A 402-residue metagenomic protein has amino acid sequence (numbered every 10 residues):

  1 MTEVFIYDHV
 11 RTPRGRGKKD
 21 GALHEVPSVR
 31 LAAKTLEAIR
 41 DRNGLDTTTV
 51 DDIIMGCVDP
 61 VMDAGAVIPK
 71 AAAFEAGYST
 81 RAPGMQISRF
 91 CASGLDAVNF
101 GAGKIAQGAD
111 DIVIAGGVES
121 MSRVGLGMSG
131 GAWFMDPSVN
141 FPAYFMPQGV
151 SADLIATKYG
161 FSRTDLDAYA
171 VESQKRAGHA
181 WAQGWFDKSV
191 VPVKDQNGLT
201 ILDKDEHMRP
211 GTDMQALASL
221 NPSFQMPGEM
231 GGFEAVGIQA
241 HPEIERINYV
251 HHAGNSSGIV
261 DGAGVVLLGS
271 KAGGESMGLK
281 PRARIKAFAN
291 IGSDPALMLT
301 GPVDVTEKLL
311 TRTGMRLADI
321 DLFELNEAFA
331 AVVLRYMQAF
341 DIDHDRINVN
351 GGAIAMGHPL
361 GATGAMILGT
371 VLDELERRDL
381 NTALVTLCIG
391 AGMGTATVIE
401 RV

Functional and structural regions predicted by a protein language model:
H9-T12, R16-K19, A102-Y159, M226-E229 (+1 more regions): Glycine-rich loop/linker segments at domain edges
V10-P13, H24-K34, R42-G44, A168-K271 (+2 more regions): N-terminal extracellular/periplasmic Venus flytrap/periplasmic-binding protein-like
A22-V113, G117-F134, S138, V190-K204 (+2 more regions): Conserved beta-ketoacyl condensing-enzyme motif
P27, C57-D111, G131, A143-V150 (+4 more regions): Conserved catalytic cysteine-centered active-site region of acyl-thioester-dependent Claisen-condensing enzymes
S28-G44, I68-A72, A97, G149-I155 (+4 more regions): Short, well-ordered amphipathic alpha-helical segments that serve as non-catalytic structural scaffolds within diverse
I87-V118, A156-F186, V265-A272, P359-L380 (+1 more regions): Active-site-proximal alpha-helical scaffold in enzymes
K271-D319, M337: Glycine- and Gly-Pro-enriched alpha-helical subdomains that act as flexible, kink-prone "lid/hinge" or packing modules
